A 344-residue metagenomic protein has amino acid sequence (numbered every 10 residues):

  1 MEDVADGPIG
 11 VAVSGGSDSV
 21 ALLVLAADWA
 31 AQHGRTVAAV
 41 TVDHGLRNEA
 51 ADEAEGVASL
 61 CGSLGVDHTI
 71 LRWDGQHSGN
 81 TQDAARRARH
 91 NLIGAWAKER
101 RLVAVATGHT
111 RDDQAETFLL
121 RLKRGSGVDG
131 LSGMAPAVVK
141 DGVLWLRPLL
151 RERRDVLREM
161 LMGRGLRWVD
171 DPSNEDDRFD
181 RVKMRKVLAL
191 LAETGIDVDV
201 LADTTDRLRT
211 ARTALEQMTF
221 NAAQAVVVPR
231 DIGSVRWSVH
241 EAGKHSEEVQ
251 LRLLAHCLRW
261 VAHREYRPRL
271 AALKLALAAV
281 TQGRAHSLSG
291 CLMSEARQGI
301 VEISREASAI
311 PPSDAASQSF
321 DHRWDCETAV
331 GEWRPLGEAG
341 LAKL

Functional and structural regions predicted by a protein language model:
M1-E193: Core alpha/beta nucleotide-donor-binding catalytic domains of modification enzymes
E2-S17, A38, W73, A88 (+3 more regions): AMP-forming adenylation/ATP pyrophosphatase catalytic core
T107, P172, D176, V200 (+2 more regions): Short, surface-exposed helix-loop/turn micro-motifs enriched in polar/charged residues
Q114, K183, V200, V249-L253: Residue-level detector of well-ordered alpha-helical segments, enriched for hydrophobic/aromatic packing positions
N174-F179, D199-R209: Internal, active-site/partner-interface "lid" segment
L191-L201: Inter-helical turn/loop segments and adjacent helix faces that build the functional surface of alpha-helical bundle
